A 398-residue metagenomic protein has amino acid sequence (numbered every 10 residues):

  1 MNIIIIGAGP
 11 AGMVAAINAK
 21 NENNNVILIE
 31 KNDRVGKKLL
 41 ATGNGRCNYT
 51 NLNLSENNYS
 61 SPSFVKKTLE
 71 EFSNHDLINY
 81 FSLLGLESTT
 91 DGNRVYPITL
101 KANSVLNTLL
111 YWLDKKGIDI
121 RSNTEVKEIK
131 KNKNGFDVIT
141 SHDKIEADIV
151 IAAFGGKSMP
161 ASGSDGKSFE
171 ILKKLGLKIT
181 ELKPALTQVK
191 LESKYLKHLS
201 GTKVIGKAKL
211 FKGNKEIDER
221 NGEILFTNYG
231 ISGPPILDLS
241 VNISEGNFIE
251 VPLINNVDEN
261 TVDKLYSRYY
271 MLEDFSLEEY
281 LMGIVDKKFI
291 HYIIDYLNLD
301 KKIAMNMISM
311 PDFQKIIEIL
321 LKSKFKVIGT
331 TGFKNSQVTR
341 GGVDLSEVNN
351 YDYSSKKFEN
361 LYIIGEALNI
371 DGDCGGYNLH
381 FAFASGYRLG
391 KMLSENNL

Functional and structural regions predicted by a protein language model:
N2-L28, L389-S394: N-terminal Rossmann-like FAD-binding beta1-loop-alpha1 element of flavoenzymes
I4-I6, I29, V126, I145-A161 (+4 more regions): Short hydrophobic core segments
K20-N44: Glycine-rich FAD pyrophosphate-binding loop
R34-V35, L40-A41, Y49-E56, E87 (+2 more regions): An anion/pyrophosphate-binding glycine-rich loop and adjacent beta-alpha core in soluble alpha-beta enzymes
N44-G92: Glycine-rich active-site loop/strand segments that organize a redox cofactor
E71-I149: Feature captures the FAD/FMN-dependent oxidoreductase FAD-binding
S122, Y292-D371: A glycine-rich dinucleotide-binding beta-alpha-beta segment and adjacent secondary-structure elements that constitute
I149-Y195: Glycine-rich loop(s) and the adjacent beta-strand/alpha-helix scaffold that form part
